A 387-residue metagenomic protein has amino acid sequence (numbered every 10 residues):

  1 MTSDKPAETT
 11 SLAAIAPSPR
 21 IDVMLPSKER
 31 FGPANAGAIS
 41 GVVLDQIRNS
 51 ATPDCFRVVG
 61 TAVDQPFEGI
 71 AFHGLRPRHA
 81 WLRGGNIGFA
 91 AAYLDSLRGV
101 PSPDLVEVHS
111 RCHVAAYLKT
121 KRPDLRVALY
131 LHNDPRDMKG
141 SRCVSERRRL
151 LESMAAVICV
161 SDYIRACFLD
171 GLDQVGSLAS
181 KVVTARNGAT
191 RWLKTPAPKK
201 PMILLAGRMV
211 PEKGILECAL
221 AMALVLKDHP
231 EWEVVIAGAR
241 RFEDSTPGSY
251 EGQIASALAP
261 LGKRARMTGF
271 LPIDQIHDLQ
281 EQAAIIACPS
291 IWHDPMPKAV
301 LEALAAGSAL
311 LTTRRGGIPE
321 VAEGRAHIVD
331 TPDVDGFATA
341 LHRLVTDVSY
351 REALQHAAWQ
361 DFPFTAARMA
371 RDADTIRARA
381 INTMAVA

Functional and structural regions predicted by a protein language model:
D22, I158, T195-K213, A219-L224 (+1 more regions): Conserved donor-binding/catalytic core segment of Leloir-type glycosyltransferases
V108-V114, L131: Short His-centered aromatic/hydrophobic patch
G140, R147-R148, E152-S180, A189-R191: A short, active-site helix/loop in glycosyltransferases that binds the activated sugar's phosphate group
G248-L271: Nucleotide-activated donor-binding/catalytic signature segment of Leloir-type glycosyltransferases, i.e., the conserved
F270, D278-A283: Short alpha-helical donor nucleotide-sugar binding micro-motif in glycosyltransferases
A309-T312: Short hydrophobic beta-strand element within catalytic cores of glycosyltransferases and related nucleotide-activated
A326-D335, H342-V348: Conserved acidic donor-binding segment of nucleotide-sugar-dependent glycosyltransferases
Y350-F364: A short, well-ordered alpha-helix in the C-terminal region of glycosyltransferases
